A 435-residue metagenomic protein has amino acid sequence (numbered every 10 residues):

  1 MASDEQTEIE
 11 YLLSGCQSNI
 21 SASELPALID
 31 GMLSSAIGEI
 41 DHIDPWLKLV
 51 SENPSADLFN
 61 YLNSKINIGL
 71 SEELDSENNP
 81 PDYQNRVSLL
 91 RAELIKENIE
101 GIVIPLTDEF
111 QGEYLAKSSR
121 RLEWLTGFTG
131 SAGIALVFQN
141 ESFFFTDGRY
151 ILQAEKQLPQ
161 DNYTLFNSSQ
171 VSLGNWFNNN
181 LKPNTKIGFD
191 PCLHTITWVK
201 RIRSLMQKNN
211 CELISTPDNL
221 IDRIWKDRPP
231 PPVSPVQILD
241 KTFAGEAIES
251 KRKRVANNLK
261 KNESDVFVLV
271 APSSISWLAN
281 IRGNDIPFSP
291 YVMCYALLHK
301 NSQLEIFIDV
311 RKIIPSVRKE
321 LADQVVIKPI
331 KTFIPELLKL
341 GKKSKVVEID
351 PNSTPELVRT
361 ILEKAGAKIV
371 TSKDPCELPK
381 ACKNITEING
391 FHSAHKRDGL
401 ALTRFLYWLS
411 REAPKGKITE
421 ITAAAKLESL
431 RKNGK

Functional and structural regions predicted by a protein language model:
M1-L74: Domain-length accessory/inserted modules outside core catalytic folds
D75-K435: Active-site neighborhoods and metal-handling regions in enzymes and metal-associated proteins
